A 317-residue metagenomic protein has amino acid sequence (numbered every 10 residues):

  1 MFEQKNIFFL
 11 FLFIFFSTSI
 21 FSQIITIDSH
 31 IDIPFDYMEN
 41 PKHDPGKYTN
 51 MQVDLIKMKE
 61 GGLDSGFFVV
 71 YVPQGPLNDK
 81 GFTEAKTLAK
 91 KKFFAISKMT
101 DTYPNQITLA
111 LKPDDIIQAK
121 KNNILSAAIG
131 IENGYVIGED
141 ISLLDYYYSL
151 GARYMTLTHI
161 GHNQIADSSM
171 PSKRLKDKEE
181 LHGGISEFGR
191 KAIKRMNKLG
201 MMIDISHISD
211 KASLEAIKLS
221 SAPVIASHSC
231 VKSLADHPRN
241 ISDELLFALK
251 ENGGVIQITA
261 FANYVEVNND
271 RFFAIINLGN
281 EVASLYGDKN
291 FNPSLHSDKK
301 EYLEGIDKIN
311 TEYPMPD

Functional and structural regions predicted by a protein language model:
M1-Q4: N-terminal secretory signal peptides that target proteins for export/translocation
N6-I7, F21: Intrinsically disordered low-complexity regions specifically enriched for long asparagine
I7-F16: Sec-dependent N-terminal signal peptides
I20-E179, D236-D317: N-terminal hydrophobic targeting/anchoring segments and the immediately downstream early-domain regions of hydrolases
G138, S149-I225, C230-R239: Divalent metal-binding pocket/active-site signature
